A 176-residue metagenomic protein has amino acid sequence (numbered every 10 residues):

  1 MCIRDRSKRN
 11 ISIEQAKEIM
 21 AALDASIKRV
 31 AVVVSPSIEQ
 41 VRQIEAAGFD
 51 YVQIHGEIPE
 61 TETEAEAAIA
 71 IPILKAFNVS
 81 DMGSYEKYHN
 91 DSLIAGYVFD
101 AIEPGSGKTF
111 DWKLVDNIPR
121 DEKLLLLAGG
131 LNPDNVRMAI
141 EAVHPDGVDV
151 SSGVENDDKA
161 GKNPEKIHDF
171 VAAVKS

Functional and structural regions predicted by a protein language model:
M1-I3: Conserved small/polar residues in nucleotide/adenosyl-binding loops
D5-R6, Q15, M20-N135, E155: Conserved anion-binding
R9: A glycine-rich beta-to-alpha transition motif near the start of alpha/beta enzyme domains, typified by
Q15, I19-L23, E64-A68, I140 (+1 more regions): C-terminal helical cap(s) of enzyme catalytic domains, especially alpha/beta-barrels
Q40, I44, D50-Y51, A95 (+4 more regions): Long, hydrophilic "mature protein body" segments
